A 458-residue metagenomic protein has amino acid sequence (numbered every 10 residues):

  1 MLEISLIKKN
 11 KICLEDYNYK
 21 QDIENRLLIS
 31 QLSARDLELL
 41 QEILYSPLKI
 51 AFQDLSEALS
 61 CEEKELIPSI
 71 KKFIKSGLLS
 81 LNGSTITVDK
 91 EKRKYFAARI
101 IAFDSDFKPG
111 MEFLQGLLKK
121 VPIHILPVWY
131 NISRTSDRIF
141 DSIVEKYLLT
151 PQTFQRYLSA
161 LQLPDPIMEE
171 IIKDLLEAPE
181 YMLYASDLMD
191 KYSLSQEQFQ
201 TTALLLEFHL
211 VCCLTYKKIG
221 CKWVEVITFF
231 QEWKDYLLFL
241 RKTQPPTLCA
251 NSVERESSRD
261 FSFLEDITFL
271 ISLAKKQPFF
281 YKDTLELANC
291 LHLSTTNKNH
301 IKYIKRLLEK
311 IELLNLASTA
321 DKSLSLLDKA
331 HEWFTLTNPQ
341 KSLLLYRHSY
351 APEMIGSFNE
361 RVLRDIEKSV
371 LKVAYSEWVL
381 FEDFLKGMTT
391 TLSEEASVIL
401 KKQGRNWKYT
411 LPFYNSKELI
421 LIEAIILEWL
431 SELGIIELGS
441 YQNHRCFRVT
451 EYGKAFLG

Functional and structural regions predicted by a protein language model:
M1-G458: Non-catalytic recognition/regulatory regions in large multidomain proteins
